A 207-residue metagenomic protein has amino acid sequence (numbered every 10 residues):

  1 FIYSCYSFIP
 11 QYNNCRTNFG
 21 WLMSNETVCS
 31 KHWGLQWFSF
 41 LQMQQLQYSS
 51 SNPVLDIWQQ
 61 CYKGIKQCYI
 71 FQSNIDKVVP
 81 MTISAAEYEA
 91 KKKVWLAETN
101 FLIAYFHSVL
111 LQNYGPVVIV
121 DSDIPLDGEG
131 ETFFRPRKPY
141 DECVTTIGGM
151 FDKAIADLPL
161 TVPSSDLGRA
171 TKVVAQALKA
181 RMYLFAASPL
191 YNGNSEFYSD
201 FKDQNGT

Functional and structural regions predicted by a protein language model:
F1-C29: Hydrophobic alpha-helical membrane-insertion signals
Y3-Y12, W33-Y114, G130-T145, G149-L167: Conserved, well-structured interaction surfaces
T17-M23, P116-V120, N192-S195: Outer-membrane beta-barrel and related beta-rich outer-membrane complex signature in Gram-negative bacteria
L111-Q112, V118, V162, F185-N194: Short coil/turn linking the two alpha-helices of tandem helical-hairpin repeats
P116, V120, P125, D141 (+1 more regions): Aromatic-lined, polymer-binding surfaces characteristic of secreted/periplasmic polysaccharide-degrading enzymes
D121-P125, F151, A186-S188: Short, small-residue-rich loop/turn micro-motifs
V173, A177, M182-L184, S188-Y191 (+1 more regions): Repeat-solenoid scaffold signature
S195-G206: A solvent-exposed, charged loop/short amphipathic helix patch at secondary-structure junctions
